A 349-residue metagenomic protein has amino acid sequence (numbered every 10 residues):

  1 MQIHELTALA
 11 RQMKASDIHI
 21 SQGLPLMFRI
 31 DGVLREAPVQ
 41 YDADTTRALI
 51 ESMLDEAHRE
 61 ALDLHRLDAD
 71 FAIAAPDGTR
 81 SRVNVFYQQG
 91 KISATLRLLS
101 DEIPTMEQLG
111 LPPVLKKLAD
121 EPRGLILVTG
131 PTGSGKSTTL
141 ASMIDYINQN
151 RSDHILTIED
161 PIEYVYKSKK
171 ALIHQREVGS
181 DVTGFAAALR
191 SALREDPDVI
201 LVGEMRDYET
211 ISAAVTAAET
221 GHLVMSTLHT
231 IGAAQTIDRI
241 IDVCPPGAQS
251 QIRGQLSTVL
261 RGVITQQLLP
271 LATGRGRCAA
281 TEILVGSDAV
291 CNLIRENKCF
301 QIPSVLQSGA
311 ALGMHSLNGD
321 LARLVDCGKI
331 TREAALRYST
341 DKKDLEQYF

Functional and structural regions predicted by a protein language model:
M1-F349: Short, flexible helix-loop junctions that flank or precede catalytic/ligand sites
